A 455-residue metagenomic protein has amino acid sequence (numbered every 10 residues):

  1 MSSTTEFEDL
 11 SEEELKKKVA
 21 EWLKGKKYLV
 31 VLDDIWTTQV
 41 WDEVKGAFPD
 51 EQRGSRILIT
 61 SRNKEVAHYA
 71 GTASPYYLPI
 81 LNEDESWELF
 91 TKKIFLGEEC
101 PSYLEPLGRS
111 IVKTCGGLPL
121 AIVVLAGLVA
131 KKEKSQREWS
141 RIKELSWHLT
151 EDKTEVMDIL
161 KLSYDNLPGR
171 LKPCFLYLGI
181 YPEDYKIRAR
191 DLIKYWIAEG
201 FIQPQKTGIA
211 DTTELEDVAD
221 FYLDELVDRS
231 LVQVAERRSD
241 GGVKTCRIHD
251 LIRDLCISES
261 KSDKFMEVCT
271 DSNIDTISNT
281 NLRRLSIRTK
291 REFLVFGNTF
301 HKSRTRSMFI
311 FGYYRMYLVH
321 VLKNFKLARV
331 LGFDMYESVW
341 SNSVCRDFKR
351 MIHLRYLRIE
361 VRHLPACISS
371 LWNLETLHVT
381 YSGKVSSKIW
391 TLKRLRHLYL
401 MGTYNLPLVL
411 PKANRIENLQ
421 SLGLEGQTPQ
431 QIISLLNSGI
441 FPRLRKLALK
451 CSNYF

Functional and structural regions predicted by a protein language model:
M1-D9, K17, R53-I57, N63-P173 (+2 more regions): Non-catalytic, charged helical/coil tracts that couple and regulate nucleotide-powered enzyme cores
M1-F48, I94-S102: Central P-loop NTPase core of STAND/AAA+ ATPases
W22-K24, P49-E51, P101, L128-C174 (+4 more regions): Surface-exposed helical/coil interface segments that assemble multiprotein signaling complexes
K26-L29, Q52-L58: Loop/turn-to-beta-strand initiation segments
L32, S61-R62, C451: Short beta-strand/turn micro-motifs composed of small residues that flank or help shape donor/cofactor-binding pockets
W36, V40-W41, W87, W139 (+1 more regions): Signature tryptophan residues that serve as conserved aromatic anchors
T37-Q39, V66-A67, V339: Catalytic P-loop NTPase motifs of RecA-like helicase/translocase cores
